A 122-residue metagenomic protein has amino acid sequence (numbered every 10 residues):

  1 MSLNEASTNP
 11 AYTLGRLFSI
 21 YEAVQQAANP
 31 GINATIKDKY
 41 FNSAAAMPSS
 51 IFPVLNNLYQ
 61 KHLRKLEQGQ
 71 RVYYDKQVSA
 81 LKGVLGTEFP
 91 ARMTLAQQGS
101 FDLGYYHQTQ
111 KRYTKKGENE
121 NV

Functional and structural regions predicted by a protein language model:
M1-V122: Intrinsic-disorder/low-complexity detector
